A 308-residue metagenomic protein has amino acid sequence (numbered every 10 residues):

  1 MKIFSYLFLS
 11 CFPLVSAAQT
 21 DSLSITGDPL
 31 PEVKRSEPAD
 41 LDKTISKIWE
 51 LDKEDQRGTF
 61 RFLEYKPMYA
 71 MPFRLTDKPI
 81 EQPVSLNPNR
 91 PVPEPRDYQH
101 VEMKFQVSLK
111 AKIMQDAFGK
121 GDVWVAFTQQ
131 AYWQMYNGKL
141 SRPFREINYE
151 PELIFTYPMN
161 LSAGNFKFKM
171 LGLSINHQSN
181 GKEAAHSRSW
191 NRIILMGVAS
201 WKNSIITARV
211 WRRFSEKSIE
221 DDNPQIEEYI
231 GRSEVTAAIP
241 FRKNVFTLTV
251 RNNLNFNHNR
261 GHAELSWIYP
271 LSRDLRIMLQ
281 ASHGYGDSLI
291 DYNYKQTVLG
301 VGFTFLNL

Functional and structural regions predicted by a protein language model:
M1-S22: Bacterial Sec-dependent N-terminal signal peptides
T20-S22, G27-K139, P143, N148-P151: Outer-membrane beta-barrel initiation region
I25, S179, F214-E216, H262 (+1 more regions): Intrinsically disordered, low-complexity linker/tail regions enriched in polar/charged residues
E81-V92, Q99, M114-I239, V250 (+2 more regions): Outer-membrane pore/translocation modules
K217-E220, H258-N259, I290: A short, polar/proline- and glycine-enriched secondary-structure boundary/capping micro-motif
E234-M278, Y285, N307: Long, repeat-rich segments with strong aromatic
R276-Q280, Y285-L289, G300-G302: A cross-kingdom marker for long, charged
K295-L308: Outer-membrane beta-barrel "beta-signal"
